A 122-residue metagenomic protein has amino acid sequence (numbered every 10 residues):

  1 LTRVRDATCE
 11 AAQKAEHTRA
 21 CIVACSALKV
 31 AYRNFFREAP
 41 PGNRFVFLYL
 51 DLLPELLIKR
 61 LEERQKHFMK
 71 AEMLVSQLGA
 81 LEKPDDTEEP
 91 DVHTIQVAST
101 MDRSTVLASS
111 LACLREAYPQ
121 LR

Functional and structural regions predicted by a protein language model:
L1-G42: Glycine-rich phosphate-binding loop used to anchor ATP phosphates in small-molecule kinases, encompassing both
C21, F45, V92: Hydrophobic anchor at the start of a short beta-strand that flanks the dinucleotide cofactor-binding loop
A24, L48-D51, I95-Q96: Conserved beta-strand segments of the P-loop GTPase G domain that flank and frequently precede/overlap
A27-K29, D51-L56, T100: Conserved nucleotide-binding/hydrolysis micro-motifs of P-loop NTPases
A39-P84: A glycine- and Lys/Arg-enriched "phosphate-lid" helix/loop adjacent to the NTP-binding pocket of small-molecule kinases
P41-G42, K59-E62, E82-R122: NTP-dependent small-molecule kinase module
